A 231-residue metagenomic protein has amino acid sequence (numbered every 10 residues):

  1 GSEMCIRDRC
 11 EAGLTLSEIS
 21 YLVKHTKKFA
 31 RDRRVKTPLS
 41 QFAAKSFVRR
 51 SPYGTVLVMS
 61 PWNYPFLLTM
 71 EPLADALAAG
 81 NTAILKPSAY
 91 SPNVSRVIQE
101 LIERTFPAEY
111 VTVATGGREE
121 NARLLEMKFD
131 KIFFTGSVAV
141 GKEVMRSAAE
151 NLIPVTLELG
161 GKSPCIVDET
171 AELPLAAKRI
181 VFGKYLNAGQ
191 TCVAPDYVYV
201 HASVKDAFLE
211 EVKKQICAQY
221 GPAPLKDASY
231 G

Functional and structural regions predicted by a protein language model:
G1-S2, K28-D32: Short, structured beta/alpha segment
M4-I6: Short, small-residue-biased leader/transition segments that mark boundaries at the very start of proteins
I19, G80, V111, I132 (+3 more regions): Residue-level signal for inorganic ion chemistry
V35-F42, V113-G116, R179: Short gly/ser/thr-rich secondary-structure transition/capping motifs
T37-T105, L152, P174: Conserved small-residue-rich beta-alpha loop and adjacent elements that most often cradle the phosphate/pyrophosphate
K45-F47, V113-D130: A structured beta-alpha segment of the ubiquitous adenosine-cofactor-binding alpha/beta core
N81, K86-S88, T115, T135-G136 (+1 more regions): Short beta->alpha connector loops at strand-helix junctions that form conserved, small/polar/Pro-enriched
F106, A139-G231: ALDH superfamily catalytic-core signature
